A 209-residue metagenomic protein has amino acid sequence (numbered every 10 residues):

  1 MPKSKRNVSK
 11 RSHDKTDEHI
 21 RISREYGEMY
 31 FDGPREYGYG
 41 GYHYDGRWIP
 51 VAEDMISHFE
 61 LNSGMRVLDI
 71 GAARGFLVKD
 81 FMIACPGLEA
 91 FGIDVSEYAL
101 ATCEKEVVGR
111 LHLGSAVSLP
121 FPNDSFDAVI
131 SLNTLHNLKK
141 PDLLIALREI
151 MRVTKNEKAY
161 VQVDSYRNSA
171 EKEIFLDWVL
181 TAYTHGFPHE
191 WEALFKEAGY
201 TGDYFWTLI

Functional and structural regions predicted by a protein language model:
M1-F59, L68-S118, L138-I145, K158-I209: Class I (Rossmann-like) S-adenosyl-L-methionine-dependent methyltransferase catalytic domain, capturing the SAM-binding
G64: Phosphate-coordination loops involved in phosphoryl transfer and adenosine-cofactor binding
L119-D124: Short amphipathic alpha-helix with an adjacent loop that forms part of the alpha/beta core around
D127: Conserved acidic residues
I130: A conserved beta-strand element that flanks and buttresses the S-adenosyl-L-methionine
T134: Hydrophobic adenine-recognition pocket in adenosine-nucleotide-binding enzymes
E149-T154: Conserved helix-to-beta-strand junction in the class I
